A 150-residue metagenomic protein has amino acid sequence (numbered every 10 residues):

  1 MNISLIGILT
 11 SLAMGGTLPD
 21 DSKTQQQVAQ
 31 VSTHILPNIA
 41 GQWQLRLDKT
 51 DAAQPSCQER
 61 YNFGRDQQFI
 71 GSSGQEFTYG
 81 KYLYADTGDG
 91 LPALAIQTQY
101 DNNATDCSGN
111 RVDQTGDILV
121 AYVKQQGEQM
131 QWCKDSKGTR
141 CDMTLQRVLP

Functional and structural regions predicted by a protein language model:
M1-I8: Sec-dependent signal peptide recognition, specifically the positively charged N-region followed immediately by
I3, R60, N110-V112, S136 (+1 more regions): General secretory precursor processing signal
I8-Q26: Bacterial Sec-dependent signal peptides at the C-terminal "C-region" and cleavage site
Q27-Q44: N-terminal helix-cap/turn-to-beta initiation motif at the start of protein domains
I39-A40, R60-F69, T87-G88, Y122-Q129 (+1 more regions): Short, solvent-exposed coil/turn segments at beta-strand boundaries
D48-P55, I70-E128, K134-S136: Contiguous, well-ordered beta-strand patches that form the walls/edges of small beta-barrel/beta-sandwich domains
C141-L149: Short, low-complexity, Pro/Ser/Thr/Gly-rich segments in the mature regions of secreted, periplasmic
